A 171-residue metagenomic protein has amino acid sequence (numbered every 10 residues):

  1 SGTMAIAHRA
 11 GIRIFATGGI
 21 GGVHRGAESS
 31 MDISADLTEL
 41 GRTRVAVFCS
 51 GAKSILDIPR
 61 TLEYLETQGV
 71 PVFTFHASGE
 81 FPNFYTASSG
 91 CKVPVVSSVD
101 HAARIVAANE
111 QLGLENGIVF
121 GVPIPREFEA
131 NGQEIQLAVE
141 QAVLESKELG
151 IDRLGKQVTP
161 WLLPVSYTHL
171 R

Functional and structural regions predicted by a protein language model:
S1-R13: Ligand-binding beta-strand-loop-alpha-helix segment within the catalytic cores of soluble metabolic enzymes
S1-T3, T17, G22-A27, M31 (+1 more regions): Short glycine/serine/threonine-rich phosphate/pyrophosphate-binding segments that cradle anionic phosphate groups
G11-G19, V47-S50: A short, small-residue-rich loop immediately preceding and capping a beta-strand
G22-G41, Y64: A glycine- and small-aliphatic-rich helix-loop capping segment at beta-alpha/alpha-beta transitions that lines
T38-V165: A structural signal for small-residue-enriched, beta-sheet-centric alpha/beta enzyme cores and oligomeric scaffold folds
T168-R171: Conserved small/polar residues in nucleotide/adenosyl-binding loops
